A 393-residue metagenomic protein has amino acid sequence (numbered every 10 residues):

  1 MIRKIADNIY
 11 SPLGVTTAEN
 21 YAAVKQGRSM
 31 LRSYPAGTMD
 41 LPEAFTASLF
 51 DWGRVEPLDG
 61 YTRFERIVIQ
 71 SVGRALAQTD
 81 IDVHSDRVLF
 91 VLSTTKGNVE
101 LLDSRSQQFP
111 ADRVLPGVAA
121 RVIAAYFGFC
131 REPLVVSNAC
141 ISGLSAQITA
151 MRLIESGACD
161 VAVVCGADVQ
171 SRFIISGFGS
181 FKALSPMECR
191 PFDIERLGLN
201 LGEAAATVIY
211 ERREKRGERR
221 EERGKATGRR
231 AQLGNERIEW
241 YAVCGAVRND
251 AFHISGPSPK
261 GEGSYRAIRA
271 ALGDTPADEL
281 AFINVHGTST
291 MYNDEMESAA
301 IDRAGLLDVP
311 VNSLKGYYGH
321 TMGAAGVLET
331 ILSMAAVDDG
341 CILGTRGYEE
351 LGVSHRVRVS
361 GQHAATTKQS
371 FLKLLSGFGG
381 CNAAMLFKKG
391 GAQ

Functional and structural regions predicted by a protein language model:
M1-R131, S171, S180-N200, A206-V208 (+2 more regions): Conserved "HGTGT" condensation-loop signature of ketosynthase/thiolase-family condensing enzymes that catalyze
G143: Short conserved active-site loop signatures built around small residues
A146-Q147, I209: Active-site alpha-helical elements of protease catalytic centers
M151-E155: Non-catalytic positions within long, well-ordered alpha-helices that form the structural scaffold/packing of enzyme
A158-D160: Alpha-to-beta junction loops
K215-A231: Short polybasic linear motifs
